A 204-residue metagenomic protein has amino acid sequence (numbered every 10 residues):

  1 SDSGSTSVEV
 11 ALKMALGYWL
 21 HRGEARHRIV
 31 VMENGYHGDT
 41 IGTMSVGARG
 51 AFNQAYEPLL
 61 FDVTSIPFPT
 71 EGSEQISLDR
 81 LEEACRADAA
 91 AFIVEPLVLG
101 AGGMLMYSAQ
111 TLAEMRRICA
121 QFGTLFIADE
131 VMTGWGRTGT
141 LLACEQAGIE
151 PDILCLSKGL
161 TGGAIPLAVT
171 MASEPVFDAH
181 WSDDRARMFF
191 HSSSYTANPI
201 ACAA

Functional and structural regions predicted by a protein language model:
S1-A204: Conserved N-terminal phosphate-binding loop of PLP-dependent enzymes in the Aspartate aminotransferase
